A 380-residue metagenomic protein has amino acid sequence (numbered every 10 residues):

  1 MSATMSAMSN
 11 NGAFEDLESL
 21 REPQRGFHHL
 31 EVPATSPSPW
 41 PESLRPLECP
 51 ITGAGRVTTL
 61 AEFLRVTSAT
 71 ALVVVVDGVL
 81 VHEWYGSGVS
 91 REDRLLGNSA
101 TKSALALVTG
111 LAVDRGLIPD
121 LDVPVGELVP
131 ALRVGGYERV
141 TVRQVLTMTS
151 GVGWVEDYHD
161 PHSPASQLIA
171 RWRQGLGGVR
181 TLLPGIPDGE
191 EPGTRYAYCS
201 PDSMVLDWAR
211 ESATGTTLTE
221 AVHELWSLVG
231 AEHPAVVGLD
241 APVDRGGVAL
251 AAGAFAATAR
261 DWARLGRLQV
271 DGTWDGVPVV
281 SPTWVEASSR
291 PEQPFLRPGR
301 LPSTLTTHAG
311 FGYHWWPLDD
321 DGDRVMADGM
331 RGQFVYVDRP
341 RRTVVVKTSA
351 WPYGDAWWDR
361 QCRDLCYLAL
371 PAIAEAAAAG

Functional and structural regions predicted by a protein language model:
M1, M5-F14, A327-G380: Structured C-terminal helix/loop/strand segments within mature extracytoplasmic catalytic/sensor domains
M1-S90, V113-P119, T147, T181-G185 (+1 more regions): N-terminal leader/targeting segments and the immediately adjacent pre-domain N-terminus
W40-S43, L47-F63, V79, V89-E92 (+2 more regions): Active-site-proximal loop and beta-strand segments within enzyme catalytic domains
G78, L96-L121, V145, L206-R210 (+1 more regions): Active-site SXXK
E83-Y85, R91-E92, D157-V243, G253: Catalytic-site signature segments of enzymes, centered on catalytic residues
L96, R115-G153, G185, S212-A252 (+1 more regions): Active-site helix/loop module of the DD-peptidase/beta-lactamase fold, centered on the serine-lysine SxxK catalytic
D202-A209, A251-D275, Q333-S349: Active-site-proximal alpha-helical segments within enzyme catalytic domains
E232-D240, S289-V344: Active-site Gly/Thr loop motif
